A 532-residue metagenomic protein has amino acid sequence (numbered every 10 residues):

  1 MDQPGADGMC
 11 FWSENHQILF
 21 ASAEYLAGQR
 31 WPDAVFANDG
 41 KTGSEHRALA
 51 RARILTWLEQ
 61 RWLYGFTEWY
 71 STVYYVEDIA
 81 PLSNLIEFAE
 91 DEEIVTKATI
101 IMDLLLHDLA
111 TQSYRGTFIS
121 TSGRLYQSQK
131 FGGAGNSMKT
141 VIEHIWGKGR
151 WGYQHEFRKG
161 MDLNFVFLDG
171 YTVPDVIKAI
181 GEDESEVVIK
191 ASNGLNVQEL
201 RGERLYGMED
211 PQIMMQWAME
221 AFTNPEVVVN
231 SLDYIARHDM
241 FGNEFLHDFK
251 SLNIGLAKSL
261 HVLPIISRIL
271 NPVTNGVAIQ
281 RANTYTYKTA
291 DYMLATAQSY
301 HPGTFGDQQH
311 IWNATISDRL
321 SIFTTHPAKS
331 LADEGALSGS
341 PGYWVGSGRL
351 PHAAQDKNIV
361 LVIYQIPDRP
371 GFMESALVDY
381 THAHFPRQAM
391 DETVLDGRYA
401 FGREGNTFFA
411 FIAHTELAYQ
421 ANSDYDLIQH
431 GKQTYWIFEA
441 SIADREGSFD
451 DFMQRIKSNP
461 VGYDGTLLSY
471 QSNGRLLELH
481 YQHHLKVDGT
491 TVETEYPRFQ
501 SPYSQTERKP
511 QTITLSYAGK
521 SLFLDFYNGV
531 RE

Functional and structural regions predicted by a protein language model:
M1-F11, A50-Y75, A110-L125: Glycine- and aromatic-rich loop/turn segments at beta-sheet edges
M1-L19, A23, W31-P32, K41-I54 (+2 more regions): Ser/Thr/Asn(+Pro)-rich, low-complexity disordered segments
H16, T42, H46, Y70-Y74 (+1 more regions): Short, contiguous, pocket-lining structural segments that sit at or immediately flank catalytic/ligand-binding sites
I18, S22, A52, V76-S83 (+2 more regions): A structural signal for well-ordered alpha-helical segments within the folded catalytic domains of diverse enzymes
F20-D39, D78-D91: Well-ordered alpha-helical scaffold segments within catalytic/enzyme domains
Y74-D78, E90, G276-I279: Short, glycine/acidic-rich beta->alpha junctions
S83, E92-L168: Extended amphipathic alpha-helical segments with heptad-repeat/coiled-coil character used for oligomerization, fusion
